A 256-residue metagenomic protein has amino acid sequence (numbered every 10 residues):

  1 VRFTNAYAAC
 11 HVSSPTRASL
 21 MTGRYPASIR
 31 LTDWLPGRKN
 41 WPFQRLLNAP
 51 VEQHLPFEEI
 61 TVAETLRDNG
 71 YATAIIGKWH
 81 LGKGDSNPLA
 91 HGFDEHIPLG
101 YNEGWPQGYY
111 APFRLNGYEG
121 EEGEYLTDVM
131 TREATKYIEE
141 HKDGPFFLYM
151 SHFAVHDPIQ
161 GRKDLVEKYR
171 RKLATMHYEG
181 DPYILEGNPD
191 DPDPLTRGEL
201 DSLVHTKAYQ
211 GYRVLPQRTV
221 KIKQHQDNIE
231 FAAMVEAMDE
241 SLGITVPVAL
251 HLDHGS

Functional and structural regions predicted by a protein language model:
V1-T4, T32-W34, D85-S86, H96-S256: Active-site-proximal cap/lid insertion segments
V1-T61, T65, Y71, E95-H96 (+1 more regions): Active-site segment of extracytoplasmic enzymes that catalyze sulfate/phosphate-ester chemistry
Y7, A74-G77, S151: Active-site neighborhood of phospho(di)ester-bond hydrolases with catalytic His/Asp-centered motifs
H11-V12, T16, T22, L46 (+4 more regions): Residue-level signal for the start and early helices of compact helical domains
S14-G23, V51-D85, P112-F146: Active-site-proximal alpha/beta segments of enzymes that process anionic O-linked groups
A27, L81, V155-D157: Active-site micro-motifs of SAM-dependent methyltransferase domains
H91-G92: Short, structured coil segments at secondary-structure junctions
